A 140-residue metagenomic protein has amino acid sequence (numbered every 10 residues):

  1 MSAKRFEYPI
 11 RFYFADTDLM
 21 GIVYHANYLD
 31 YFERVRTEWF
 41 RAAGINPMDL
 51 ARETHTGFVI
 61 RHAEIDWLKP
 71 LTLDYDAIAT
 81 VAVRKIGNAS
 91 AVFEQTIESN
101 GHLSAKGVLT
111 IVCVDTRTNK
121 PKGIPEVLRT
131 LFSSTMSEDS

Functional and structural regions predicted by a protein language model:
S2-I60, T116-S140: Hot-dog-fold acyl-thioester-processing enzymes
K4-Y8, W67, L71-L73, R84-S140: HotDog/MaoC-like acyl-thioester-processing domains
W39-S90, A105, V112: Hydrophobic beta-strand-centered segment that forms part of the acyl-chain substrate-binding groove
